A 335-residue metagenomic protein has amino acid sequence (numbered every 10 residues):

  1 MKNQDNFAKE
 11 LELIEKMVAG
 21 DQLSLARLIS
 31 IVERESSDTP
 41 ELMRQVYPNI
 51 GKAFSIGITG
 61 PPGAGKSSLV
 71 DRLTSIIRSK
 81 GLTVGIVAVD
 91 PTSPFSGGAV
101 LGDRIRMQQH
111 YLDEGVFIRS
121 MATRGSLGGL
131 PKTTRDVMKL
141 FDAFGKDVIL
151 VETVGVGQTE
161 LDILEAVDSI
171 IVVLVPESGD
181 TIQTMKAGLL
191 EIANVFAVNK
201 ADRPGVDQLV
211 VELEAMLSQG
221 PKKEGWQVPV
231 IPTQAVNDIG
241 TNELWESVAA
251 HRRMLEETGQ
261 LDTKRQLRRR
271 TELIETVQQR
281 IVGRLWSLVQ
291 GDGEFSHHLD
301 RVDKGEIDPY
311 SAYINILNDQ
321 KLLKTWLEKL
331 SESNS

Functional and structural regions predicted by a protein language model:
D5-I56, A64, L73-T159, L164-V173 (+1 more regions): Nucleotide-state-sensitive switch-loop elements of NTP-binding domains
L11-I14, M121, F196-A197, P229-Q234 (+1 more regions): Short hinge/gating elements
P61: P-loop (Walker A) phosphate-binding loop of NTP-binding proteins
L69: Hydrophobic positions on the alpha1 helix immediately C-terminal to the Walker A/P-loop
V100, V137, D162, A166 (+5 more regions): Alpha-helical scaffold elements adjacent to nucleotide-binding pockets in ATP/GTP-utilizing enzyme cores
V195, A201-E257: Canonical P-loop GTPase G-domain recognition
P232, E243-Q320: Long, well-ordered amphipathic alpha-helical subdomains in the mid-to-C-terminal portions of large enzyme subunits
N318-L330: Long, highly charged low-complexity segments enriched in Glu/Asp and Lys/Arg with interspersed Ser/Thr
